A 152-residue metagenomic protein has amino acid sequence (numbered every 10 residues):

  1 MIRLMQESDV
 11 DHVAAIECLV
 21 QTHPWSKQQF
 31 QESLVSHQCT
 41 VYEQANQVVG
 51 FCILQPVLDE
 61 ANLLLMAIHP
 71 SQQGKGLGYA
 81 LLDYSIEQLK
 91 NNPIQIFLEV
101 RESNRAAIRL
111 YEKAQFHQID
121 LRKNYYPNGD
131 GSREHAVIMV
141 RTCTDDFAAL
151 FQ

Functional and structural regions predicted by a protein language model:
I2, V100: Conserved SAM-binding loop
L4-S71, Y79-L89, T142-Q152: Acetyl-CoA-dependent GNAT
Q31, S103, Y125-Y126: Conserved beta-strand edge residues that scaffold enzyme active sites
H37-C39, R133-I138: Short hydrophobic/aromatic beta-strand or adjacent loop that forms the aromatic wall/cage of a ligand/substrate-binding
Q47, M66-D83, R101-R109, K113-A114 (+1 more regions): Conserved glycine-rich acetyl-CoA-binding loop
D59, F97-E99, H117-E134: Conserved catalytic-core motifs of GNAT/GCN5-like acyltransferases
A67, F97-E99, I138-V140: Short aromatic/hydrophobic contact patches that present stacked aromatics for nucleic-acid/ligand binding
L89-E99: Conserved GNAT acetyl-CoA-binding A-motif
